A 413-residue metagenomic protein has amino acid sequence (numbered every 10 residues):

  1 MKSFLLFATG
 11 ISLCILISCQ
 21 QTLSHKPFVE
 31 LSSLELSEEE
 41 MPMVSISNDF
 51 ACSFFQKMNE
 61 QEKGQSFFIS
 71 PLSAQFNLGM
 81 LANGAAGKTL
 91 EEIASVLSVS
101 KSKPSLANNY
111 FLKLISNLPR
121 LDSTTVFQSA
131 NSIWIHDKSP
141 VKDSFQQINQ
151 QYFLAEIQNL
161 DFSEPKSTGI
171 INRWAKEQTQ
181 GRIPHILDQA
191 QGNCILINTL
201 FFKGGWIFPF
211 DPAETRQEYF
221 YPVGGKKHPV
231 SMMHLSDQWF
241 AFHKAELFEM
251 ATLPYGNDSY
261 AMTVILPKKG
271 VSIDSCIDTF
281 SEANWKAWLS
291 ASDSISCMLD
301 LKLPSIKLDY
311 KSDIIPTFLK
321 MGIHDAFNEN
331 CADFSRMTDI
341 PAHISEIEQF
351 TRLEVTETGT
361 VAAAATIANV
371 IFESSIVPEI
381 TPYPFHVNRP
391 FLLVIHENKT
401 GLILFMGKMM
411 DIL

Functional and structural regions predicted by a protein language model:
S3-G10, C14-F162, M409: Detector for small/aliphatic-rich hydrophobic stretches
C14, A175, F220, I395-H396: Hydrophobic beta-strand positions
G64, P104-G270, S290-V377: Non-catalytic, conformational "gating/processing" segments within enzyme and secreted inhibitor domains
F68, F76-G79, A261-V264, V394 (+1 more regions): Structural recognition of the beta-strand scaffold that forms the well-ordered cores of secreted hydrolase catalytic
I93-L97, F210-Y219, I273-A283: Short Gly/aromatic-enriched secondary-structure transition segments
T381: Long, His/Glu/Asp-enriched segments that create or flank divalent metal/ion-associated functional microenvironments
P384-R389: Short loop/turn motifs at secondary-structure junctions and domain boundaries
F391-L413: C-terminal or internal capping secondary-structure element at the end of a domain, subdomain, or sheet
